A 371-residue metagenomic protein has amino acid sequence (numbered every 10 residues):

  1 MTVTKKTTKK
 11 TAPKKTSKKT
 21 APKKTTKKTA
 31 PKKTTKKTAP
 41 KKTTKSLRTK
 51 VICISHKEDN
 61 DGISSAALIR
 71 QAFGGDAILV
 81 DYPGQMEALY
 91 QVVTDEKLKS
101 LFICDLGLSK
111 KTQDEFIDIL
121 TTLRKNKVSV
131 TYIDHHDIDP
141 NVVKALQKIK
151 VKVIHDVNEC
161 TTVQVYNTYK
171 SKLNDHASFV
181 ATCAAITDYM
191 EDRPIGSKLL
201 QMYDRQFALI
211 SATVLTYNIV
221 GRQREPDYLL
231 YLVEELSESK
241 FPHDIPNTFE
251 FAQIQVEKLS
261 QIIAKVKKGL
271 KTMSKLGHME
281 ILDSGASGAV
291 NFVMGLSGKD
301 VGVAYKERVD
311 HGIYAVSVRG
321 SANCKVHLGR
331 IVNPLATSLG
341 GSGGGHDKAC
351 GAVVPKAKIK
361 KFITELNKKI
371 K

Functional and structural regions predicted by a protein language model:
T4-K45: Intrinsically disordered, polybasic Lys/Arg-rich low-complexity tracts
R48-I52, D59-N60, R70, D137 (+2 more regions): A structured phosphate/pyrophosphate-recognition subdomain
R48-V93: Anionic-ligand anchoring segments at beta-strand to alpha-helix junctions in alpha/beta enzyme folds, i.e., glycine
K50-I52, K99-F102, S129-T131: Structural motif
I52-C53, L68-F73, A77-V80, F102 (+4 more regions): Catalytic phosphate/metal-binding cores of nucleic-acid and nucleotide-processing enzymes, i.e., regions that mediate
I63-S65, K97, G277-K371: Glycine-rich, acidic loop segments that terminate in or are immediately followed by a histidine
D95-F116: Short, structured active-site "lid" loops
E115-K127, A145-K148: Catalytic-core regions built around general acid/base machinery
